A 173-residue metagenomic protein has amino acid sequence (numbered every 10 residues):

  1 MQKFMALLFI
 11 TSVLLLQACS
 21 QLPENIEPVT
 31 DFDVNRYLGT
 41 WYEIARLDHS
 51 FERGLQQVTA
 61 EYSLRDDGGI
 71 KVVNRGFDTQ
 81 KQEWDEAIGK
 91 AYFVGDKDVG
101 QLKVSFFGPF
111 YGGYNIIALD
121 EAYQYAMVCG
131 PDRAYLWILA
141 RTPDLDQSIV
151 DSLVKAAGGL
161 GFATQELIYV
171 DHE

Functional and structural regions predicted by a protein language model:
M1-A6: Bacterial N-terminal signal peptides that target proteins for export
F9-I10: Regulatory sensory/coupling modules that transmit signals to nucleotide-handling catalytic cores
C19-E173: A beta-rich soluble binding module of mature secreted/lumenal proteins
